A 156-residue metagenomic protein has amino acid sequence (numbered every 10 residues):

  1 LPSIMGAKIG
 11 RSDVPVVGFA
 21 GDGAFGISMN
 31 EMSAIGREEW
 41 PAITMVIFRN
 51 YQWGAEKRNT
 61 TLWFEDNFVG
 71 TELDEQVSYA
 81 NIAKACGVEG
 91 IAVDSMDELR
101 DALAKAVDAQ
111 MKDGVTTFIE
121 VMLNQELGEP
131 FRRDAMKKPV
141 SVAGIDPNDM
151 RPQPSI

Functional and structural regions predicted by a protein language model:
L1-I156: Thiamine diphosphate
